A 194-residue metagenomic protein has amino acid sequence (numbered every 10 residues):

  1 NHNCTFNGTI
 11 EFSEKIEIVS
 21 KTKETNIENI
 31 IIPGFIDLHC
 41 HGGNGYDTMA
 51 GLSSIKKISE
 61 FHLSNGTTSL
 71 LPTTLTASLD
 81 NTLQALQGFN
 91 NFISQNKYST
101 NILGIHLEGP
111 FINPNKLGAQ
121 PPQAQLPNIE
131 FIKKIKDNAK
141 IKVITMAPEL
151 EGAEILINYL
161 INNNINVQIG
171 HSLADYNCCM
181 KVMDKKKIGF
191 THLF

Functional and structural regions predicted by a protein language model:
N1-I32: Histidine-rich, glycine-flanked metal-binding segment
S20-E28, A85-Y98, M180-D184: Short amphipathic alpha-helices and their capping/turn segments at secondary-structure boundaries
S20-K56, E60: Replace "His-x-His-based motif
H41, K56-A85, T100-N113, A139-E149 (+2 more regions): Divalent metal-dependent hydrolysis catalytic cores, especially in the metallo-beta-lactamase
H41-S53, G118-A124, N166-Q168: Active-site mouth loops of central-metabolism enzymes
T48, D80-N91, G118: Metal-dependent catalytic neighborhoods of phosphoester/phosphodiester hydrolases
S59, L83-N90, I132, I157: Generic structural signal for well-ordered alpha-helices, preferentially at hydrophobic/aromatic core positions
F92, L126-L193: Histidine/acidic residue-rich metal-binding segments in metalloenzymes
